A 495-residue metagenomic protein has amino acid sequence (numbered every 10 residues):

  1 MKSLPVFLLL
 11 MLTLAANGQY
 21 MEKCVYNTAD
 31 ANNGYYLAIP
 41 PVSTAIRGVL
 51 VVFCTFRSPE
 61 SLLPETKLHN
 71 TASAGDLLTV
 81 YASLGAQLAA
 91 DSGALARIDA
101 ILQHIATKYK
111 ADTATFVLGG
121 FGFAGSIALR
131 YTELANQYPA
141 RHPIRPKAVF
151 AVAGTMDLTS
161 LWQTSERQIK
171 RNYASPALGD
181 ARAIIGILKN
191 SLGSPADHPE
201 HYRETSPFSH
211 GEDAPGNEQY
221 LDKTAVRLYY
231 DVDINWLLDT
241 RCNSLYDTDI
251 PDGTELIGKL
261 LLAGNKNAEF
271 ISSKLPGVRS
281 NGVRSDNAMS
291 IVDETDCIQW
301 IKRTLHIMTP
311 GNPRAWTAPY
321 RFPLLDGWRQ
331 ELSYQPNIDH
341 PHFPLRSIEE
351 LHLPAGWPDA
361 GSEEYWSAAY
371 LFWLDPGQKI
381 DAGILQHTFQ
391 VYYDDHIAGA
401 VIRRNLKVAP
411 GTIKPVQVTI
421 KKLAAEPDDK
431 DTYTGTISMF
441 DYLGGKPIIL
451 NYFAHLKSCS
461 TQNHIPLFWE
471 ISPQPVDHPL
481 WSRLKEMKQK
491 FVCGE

Functional and structural regions predicted by a protein language model:
Q19-T44: N-terminal cap/lid segment of alpha/beta-hydrolase-fold proteins
V25, Y109, A398-L456: Signature of long, low-cysteine stretches enriched in small and polar/charged residues
A45-F56: Short beta-strand element of the alpha/beta-hydrolase
R57, S160-Q219: Mobile cap/lid helix-loop segments that gate and shape the active-site cleft of serine hydrolases
A89-K110, R130: Alpha/beta-hydrolase active-site loop
T107-K108, A114-Y173: Primarily recognizes the serine-hydrolase "nucleophile elbow" in alpha/beta-hydrolase and SGNH/GDSL folds
T224-W236, Y246-P313: C-terminal catalytic histidine-bearing segment of alpha/beta-hydrolase fold enzymes
E426-E495: Short, well-structured beta-strand
